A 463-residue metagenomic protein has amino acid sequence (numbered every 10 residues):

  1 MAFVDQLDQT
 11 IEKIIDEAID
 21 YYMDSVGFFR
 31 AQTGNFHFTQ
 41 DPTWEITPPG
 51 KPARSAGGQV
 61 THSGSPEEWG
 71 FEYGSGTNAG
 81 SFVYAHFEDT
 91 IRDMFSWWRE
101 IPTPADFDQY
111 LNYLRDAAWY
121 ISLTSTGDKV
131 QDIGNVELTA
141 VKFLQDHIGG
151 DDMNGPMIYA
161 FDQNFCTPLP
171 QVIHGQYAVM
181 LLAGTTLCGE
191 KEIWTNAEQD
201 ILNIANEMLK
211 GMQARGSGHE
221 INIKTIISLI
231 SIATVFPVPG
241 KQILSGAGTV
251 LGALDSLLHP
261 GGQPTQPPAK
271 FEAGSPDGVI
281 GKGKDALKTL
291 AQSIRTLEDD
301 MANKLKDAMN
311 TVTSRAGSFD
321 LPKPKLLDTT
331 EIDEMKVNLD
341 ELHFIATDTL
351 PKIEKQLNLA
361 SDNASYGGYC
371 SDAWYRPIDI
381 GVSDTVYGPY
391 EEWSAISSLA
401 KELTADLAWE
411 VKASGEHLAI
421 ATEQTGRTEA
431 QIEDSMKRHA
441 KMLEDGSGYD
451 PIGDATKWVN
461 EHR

Functional and structural regions predicted by a protein language model:
M1-K210, A214-S217, K224, D255-R463: N-terminal secretion-targeting helices of virulence/extracellular proteins, encompassing both classical Sec signal
S217-P264: Membrane-active amphipathic alpha-helices enriched in small hydrophobic residues
